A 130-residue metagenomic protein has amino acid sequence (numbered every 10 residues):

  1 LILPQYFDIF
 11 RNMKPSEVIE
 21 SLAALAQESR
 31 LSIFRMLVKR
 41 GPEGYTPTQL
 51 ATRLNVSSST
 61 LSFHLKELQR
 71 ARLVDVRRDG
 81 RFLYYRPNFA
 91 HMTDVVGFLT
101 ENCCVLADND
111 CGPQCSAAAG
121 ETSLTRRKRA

Functional and structural regions predicted by a protein language model:
L1-E17, V38-K39, F89-A130: Amphipathic alpha-helical dimerization/coiled-coil segments that flank or bridge DNA-binding/regulatory modules
I9, L31, L68: Alpha-helical and His/Cys-centered functional microenvironments
P15-S57, D79-H91: N-terminal helix-turn-helix DNA-binding core of bacterial DNA-binding proteins
R30, F63-H64: Histidine-centered divalent metal-coordination motifs
T52, Q69-R70: Alpha-helical residues within the helix-turn-helix
S59, K66: Key DNA-contact positions within bacterial/archaeal DNA-binding proteins
